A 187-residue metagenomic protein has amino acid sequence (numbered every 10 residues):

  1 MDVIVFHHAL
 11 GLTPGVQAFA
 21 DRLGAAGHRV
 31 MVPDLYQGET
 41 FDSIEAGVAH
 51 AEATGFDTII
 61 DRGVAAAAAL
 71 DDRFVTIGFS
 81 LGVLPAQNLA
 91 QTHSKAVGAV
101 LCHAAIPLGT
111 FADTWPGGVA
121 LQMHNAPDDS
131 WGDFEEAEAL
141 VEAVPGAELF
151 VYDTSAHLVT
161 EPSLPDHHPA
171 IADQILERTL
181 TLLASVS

Functional and structural regions predicted by a protein language model:
M1-D71, V159: Serine-hydrolase catalytic machinery in alpha/beta-hydrolase-like enzymes
F19, G132-E142: Short alpha-helix in the alpha/beta-hydrolase fold that links the catalytic acid
L70-F79: Alpha/beta-hydrolase fold nucleophile elbow
G78-G82, A86: Gly/Ala-rich beta-loop-alpha elbow adjacent to hydrolase catalytic centers
K95-A105: A conserved short beta-strand
W115-L121, P145-G146: Short, proline-enriched alpha-helix->beta-strand connector loops that line the catalytic pocket of alpha/beta-hydrolase
M123-N125: Short beta-strand/loop motif that positions the catalytic acidic residue of the alpha/beta-hydrolase fold
A147-S187: C-terminal catalytic histidine-bearing segment of alpha/beta-hydrolase fold enzymes
